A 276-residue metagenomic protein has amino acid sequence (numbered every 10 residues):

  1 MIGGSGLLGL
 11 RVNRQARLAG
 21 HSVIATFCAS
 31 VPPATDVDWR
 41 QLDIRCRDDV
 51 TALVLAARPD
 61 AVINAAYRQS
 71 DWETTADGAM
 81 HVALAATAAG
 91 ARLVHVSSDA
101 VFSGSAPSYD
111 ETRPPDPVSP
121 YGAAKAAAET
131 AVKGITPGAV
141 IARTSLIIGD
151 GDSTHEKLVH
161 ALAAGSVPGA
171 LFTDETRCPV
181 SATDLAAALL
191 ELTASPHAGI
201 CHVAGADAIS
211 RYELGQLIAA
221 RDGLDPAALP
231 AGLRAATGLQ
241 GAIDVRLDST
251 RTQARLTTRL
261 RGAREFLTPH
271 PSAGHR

Functional and structural regions predicted by a protein language model:
M1-A19: N-terminal Rossmann NAD(P)H-binding glycine-rich loop of SDR-like oxidoreductase domains
A25-P33, I44: N-terminal Rossmann-fold cofactor-binding loop
D38-H81, T87: NAD(P)H-binding glycine-rich loop region in Rossmannoid oxidoreductase-like domains and their noncatalytic homologs
D77, V101-A142, L146-I148: Catalytic helix-loop patch of NAD(P)-dependent Rossmann-fold dehydrogenases
T130-R177, D184: NAD(P)-dependent short-chain dehydrogenase/reductase
L171-T176, C201-I209, R255: Glycine-rich Rossmann NAD(P)(H)-binding loop
A186-L189, S195-L239, D244, H275-R276: Mid/C-terminal beta-alpha module of Rossmann-like enzyme folds, strongest in SDR-family dehydrogenases/epimerases
Q240-R276: C-terminal amphipathic/interface module of NAD(P)-dependent oxidoreductases and related NAD-binding regulators
